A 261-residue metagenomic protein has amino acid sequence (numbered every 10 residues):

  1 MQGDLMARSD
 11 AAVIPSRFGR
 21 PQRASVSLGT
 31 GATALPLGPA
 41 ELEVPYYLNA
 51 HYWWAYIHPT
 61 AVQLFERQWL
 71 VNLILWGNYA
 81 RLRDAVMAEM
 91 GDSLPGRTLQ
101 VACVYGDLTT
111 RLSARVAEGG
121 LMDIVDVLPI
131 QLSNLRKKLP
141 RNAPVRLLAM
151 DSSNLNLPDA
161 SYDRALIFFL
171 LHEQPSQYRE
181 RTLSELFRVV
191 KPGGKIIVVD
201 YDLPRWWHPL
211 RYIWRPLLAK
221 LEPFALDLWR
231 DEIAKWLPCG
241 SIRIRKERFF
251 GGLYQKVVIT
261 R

Functional and structural regions predicted by a protein language model:
Q2-R67: N-terminal, positively charged/glycine-rich alpha-helical extensions of SAM-dependent methyltransferases
A50-W53, E180, I197-Q255: C-terminal alpha-helical "lid/dimerization" subdomain adjacent to the S-adenosyl-L-methionine
I74-P95, R111: Conserved alpha-helix/loop element of class I SAM-dependent methyltransferases that forms part of the SAM/SAH-binding
P95, E118-G119, V190-I196: Short glycine-dipeptide loop
R97-N154: Class I SAM-dependent methyltransferase SAM/SAH-binding core
S153-A165: A short acidic, Gly/Pro-enriched loop at the edge of an enzyme's catalytic core that lines a small-molecule cofactor
D163-Q177: A short SAM/SAH-binding and catalytic strip from SAM-dependent methyltransferases
E180-P192: A short glycine-rich, Lys/Arg-flanked "PGG" loop and its adjoining helix->strand segment in the class I
